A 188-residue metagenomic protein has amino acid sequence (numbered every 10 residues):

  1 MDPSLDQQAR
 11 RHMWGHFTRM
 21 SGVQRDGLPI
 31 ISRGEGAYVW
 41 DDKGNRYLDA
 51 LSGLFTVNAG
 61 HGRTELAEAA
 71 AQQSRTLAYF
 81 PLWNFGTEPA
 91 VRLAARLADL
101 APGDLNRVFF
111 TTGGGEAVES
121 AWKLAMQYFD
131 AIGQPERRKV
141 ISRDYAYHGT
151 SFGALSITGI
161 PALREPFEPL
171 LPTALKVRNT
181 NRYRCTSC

Functional and structural regions predicted by a protein language model:
M1-E35, F85: Active-site-adjacent loop/helix segments that line or gate small-molecule/cofactor pockets in enzymes
P3, R46-Q134, I141: Glycine-rich loop-to-alpha-helix module at the N-terminal edge of alpha/beta enzyme cores
Q8-W14, F55, F109-F110, K139 (+1 more regions): Tryptophan-centric aromatic hotspots in well-structured domains and transmembrane helices
R10-W14, T18, A71-Y79, A98-P102 (+5 more regions): Generic secondary-structure signature for well-ordered alpha-helical cores
L28-D49: Active-site and channel-lining beta-strand-loop segments that bind or position nucleotide-derived/phosphorylated
W40-D41, G60, A154-T158: Short beta-strand-to-turn element immediately C-terminal to the catalytic PLP-Schiff-base lysine in fold type I
D42-K43, L51, G113-G114, R143-Y145 (+2 more regions): Fold-independent oxyanion-binding glycine-rich loops and adjacent beta-strand/coil segments at enzyme active sites
D144-C188: PLP-dependent aminotransferase-class I/II
